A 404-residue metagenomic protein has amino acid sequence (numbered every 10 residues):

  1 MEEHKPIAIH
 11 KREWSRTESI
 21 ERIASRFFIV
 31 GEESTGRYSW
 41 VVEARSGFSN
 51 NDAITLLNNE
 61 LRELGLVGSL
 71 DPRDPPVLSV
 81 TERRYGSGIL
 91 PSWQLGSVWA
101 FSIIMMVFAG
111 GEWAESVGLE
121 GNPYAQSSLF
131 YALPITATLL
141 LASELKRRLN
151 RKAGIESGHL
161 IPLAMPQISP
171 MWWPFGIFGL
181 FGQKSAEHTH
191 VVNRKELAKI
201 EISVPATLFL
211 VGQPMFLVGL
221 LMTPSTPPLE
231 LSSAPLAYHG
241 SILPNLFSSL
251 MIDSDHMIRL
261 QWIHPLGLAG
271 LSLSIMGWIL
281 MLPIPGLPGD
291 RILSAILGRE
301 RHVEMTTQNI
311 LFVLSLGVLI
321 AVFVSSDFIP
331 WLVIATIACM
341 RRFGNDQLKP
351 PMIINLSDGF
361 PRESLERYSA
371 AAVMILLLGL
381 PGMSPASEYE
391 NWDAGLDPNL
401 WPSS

Functional and structural regions predicted by a protein language model:
M1-S404: Hydrophobic transmembrane alpha-helices and their immediate loop junctions in multi-pass integral membrane proteins
